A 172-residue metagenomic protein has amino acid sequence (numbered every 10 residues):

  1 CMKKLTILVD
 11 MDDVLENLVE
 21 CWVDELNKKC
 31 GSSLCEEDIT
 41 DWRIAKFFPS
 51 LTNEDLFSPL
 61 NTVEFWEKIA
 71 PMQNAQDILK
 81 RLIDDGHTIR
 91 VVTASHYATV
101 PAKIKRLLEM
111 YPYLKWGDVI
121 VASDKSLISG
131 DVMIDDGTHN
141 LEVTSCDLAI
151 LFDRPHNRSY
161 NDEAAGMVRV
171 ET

Functional and structural regions predicted by a protein language model:
M2-D55: Active-site neighborhood of HAD-like aspartate-dependent phosphohydrolases
E16-V19, D24, D85, I89 (+4 more regions): Short catalytic/ligand-binding loop motif for oxyanion handling, primarily in non-cytosolic enzymes, centered on
F47-T62, G86-I89: Short, basic/glycine-rich phosphate-binding loops at helix/coil junctions that contact nucleotide phosphates
W66-A70, A75-L107: Substrate-recognition element of Asp-dependent hydrolases with the DxDx(T/V) motif
T88-R90, V132, I150: A structural signal for isolated positions on well-ordered beta-strands in alpha/beta enzyme cores
R106-A122, G166-V170: Structural recognition of alpha->loop->beta junctions
D118-T144: Conserved Lys-Pro-Asp/Glu-containing loop-to-beta segment of HAD-superfamily phosphomonoesterases, centered on
I134-T172: Acidic, Mg2+-coordinating phosphoryl-transfer loop and its flanking beta/alpha structural elements, shared across
